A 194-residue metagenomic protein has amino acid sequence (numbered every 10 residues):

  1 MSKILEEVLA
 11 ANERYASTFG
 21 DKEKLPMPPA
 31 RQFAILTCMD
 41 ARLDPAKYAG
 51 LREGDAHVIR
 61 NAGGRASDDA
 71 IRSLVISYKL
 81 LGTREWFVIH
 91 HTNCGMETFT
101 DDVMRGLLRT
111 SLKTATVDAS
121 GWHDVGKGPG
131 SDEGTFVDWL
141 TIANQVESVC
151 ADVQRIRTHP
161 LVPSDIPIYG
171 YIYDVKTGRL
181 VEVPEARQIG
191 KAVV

Functional and structural regions predicted by a protein language model:
S2-P29, G64-A66, I76-L81, M96-V194: Divalent-metal-activated hydrolytic enzyme cores
N12, I35, I59, V88 (+1 more regions): Divalent metal-coordination and catalytic microenvironments
T18-S73: Conserved beta-strand-loop surface patch within small alpha/beta domains used for substrate/adaptor or ligand engagement
L36-C38, I89, Y171: Short hydrophobic segments within beta-strands
M39-R42, T92-M96: Gly/Ser/Thr-rich loops at beta-strand to alpha-helix junctions that form or flank small-molecule/cofactor-binding
A56, I71-L74, E85-W86, D101 (+1 more regions): Generic internal hydrophobic packing segments that stabilize the cores of diverse globular domains
L81-C94: Ordered, amphipathic secondary-structure segments that act as subunit-interaction surfaces in large macromolecular
